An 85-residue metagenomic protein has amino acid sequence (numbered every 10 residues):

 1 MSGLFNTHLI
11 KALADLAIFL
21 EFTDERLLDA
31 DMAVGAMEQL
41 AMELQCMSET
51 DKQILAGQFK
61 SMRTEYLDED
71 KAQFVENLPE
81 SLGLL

Functional and structural regions predicted by a protein language model:
S2-R26, L82: Short terminal alpha-helical segments
G3-I10, L27, D31, E49 (+2 more regions): Alpha-solenoid helical-repeat scaffolds
A17-I54: Amphipathic alpha-helical interaction modules
T50-Y66: Short linear, low-complexity motifs centered on an aromatic residue
M62-L85: Amphipathic alpha-helical binding modules
